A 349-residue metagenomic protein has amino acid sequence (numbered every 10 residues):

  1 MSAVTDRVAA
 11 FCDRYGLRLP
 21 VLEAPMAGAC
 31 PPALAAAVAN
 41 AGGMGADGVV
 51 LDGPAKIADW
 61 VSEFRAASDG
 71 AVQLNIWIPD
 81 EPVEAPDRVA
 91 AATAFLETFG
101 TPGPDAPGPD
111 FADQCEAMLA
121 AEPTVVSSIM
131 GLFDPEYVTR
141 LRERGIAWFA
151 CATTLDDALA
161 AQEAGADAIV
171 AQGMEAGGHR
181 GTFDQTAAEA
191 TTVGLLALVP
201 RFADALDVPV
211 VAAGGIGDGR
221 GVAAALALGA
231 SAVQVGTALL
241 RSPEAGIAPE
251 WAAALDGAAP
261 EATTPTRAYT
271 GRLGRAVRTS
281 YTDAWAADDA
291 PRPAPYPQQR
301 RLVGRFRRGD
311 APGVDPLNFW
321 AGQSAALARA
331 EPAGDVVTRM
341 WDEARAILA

Functional and structural regions predicted by a protein language model:
S2-A205: Active-site entrance/lid segments in N-terminal catalytic domains of soluble metabolic enzymes
H179-V211, I216-A349: Conserved active-site-proximal phosphate/metal-binding subdomains
